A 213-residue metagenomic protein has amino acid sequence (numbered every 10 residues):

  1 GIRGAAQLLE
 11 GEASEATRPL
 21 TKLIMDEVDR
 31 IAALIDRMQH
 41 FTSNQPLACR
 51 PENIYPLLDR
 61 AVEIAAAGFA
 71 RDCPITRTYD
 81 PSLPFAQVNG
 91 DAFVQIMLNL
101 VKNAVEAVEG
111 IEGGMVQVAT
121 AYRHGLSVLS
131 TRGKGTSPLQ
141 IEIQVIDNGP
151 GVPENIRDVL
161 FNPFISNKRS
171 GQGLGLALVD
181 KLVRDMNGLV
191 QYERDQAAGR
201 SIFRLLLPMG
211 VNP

Functional and structural regions predicted by a protein language model:
G1-P213: Core catalytic ATP-binding domain of two-component histidine kinases
